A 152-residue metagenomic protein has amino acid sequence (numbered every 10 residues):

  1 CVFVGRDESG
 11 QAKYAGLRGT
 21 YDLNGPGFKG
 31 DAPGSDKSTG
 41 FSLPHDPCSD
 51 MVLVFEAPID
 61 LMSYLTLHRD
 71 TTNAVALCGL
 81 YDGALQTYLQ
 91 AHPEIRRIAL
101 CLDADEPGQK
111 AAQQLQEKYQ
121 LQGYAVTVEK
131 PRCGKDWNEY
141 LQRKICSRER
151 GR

Functional and structural regions predicted by a protein language model:
C1-A91: Phosphate-handling DNA/RNA-contact segment within nucleic-acid enzymes
D50, T66-R152: TOPRIM fold recognition
